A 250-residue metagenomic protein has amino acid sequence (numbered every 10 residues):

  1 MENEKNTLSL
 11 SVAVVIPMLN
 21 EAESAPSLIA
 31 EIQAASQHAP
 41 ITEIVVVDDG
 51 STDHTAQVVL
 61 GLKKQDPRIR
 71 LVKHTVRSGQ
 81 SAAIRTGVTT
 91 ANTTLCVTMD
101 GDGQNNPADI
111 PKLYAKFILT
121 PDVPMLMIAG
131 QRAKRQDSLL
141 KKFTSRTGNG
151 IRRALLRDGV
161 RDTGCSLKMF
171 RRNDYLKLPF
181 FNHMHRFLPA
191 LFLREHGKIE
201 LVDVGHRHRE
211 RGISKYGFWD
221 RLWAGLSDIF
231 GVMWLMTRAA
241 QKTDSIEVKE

Functional and structural regions predicted by a protein language model:
M1-A34: N-proximal low-complexity "stem/linker" segments adjacent to membrane-targeting elements
E2-E4, D228-E250: Terminal low-complexity segments of carbohydrate-biosynthetic enzymes
E23-S27, D53-L62: Acidic helix N-cap motif at the loop->helix transition within catalytic regions of sugar-transfer enzymes
T42-V45, A56-T90: Conserved donor nucleotide-binding strand/loop of the catalytic core
D48-Q57, G103: A conserved acidic beta->alpha catalytic loop
V72-T90, L95, P107-H183, H208-W234 (+1 more regions): Acceptor/aglycone-binding surface of glycosyltransferases and processive sugar-polymer synthases
F180, M184, A190-R207: Catalytic donor-sugar/metal-binding loop of nucleotide-sugar-dependent glycosyltransferases
